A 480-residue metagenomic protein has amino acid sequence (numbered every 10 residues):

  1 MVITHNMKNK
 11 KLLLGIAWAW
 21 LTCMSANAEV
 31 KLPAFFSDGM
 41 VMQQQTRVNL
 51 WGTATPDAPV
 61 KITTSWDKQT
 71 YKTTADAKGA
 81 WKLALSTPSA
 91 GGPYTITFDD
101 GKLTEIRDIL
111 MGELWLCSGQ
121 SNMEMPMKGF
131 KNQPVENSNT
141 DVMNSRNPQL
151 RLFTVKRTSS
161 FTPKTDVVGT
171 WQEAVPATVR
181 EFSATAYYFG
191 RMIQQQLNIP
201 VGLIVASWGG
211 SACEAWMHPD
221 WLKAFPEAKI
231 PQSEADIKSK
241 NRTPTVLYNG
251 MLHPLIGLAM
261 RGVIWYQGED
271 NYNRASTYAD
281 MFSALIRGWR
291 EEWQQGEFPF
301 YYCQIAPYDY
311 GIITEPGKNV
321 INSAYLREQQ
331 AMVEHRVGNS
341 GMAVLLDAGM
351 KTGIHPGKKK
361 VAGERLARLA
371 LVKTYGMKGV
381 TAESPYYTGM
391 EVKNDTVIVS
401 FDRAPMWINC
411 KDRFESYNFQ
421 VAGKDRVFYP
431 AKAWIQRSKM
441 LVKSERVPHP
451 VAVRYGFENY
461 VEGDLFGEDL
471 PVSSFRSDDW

Functional and structural regions predicted by a protein language model:
M1-E29: Bacterial Sec-dependent N-terminal signal peptides
E29-W480: Cell-envelope and extracellular/periplasmic
